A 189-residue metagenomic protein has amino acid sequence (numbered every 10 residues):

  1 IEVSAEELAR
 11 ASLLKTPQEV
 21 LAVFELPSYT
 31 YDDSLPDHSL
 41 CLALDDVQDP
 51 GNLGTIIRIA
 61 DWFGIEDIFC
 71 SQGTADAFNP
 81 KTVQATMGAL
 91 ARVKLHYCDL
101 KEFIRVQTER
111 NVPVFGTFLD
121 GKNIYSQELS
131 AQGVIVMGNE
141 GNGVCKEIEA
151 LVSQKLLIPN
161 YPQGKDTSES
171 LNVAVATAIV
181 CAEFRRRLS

Functional and structural regions predicted by a protein language model:
I1, S28-D120: RNA substrate-binding interface of SAM-dependent RNA methyltransferases
I1-L13: N-terminal positively charged helical leader segments and presequences
L13-P36: Acidic/glycine-rich phosphate/pyrophosphate-binding loops and surrounding catalytic core that coordinate Mg2+
L14-Q18, E109-P113, N172-V175: Short, surface-exposed amphipathic charged segments that create phosphate/polyanion-binding patches used for binding
E19-A22, W62-F63, A77-G88, K146 (+1 more regions): Structured adenosyl-cofactor binding patch, chiefly the S-adenosyl-L-methionine
L21-V23, L42-A43, F69, I135 (+1 more regions): Conserved beta-strand segments that form the floor/walls of ligand-binding pockets within enzyme and binding domains
F115-S168: Active-site/ligand-binding-proximal alpha/beta "capping" segment
